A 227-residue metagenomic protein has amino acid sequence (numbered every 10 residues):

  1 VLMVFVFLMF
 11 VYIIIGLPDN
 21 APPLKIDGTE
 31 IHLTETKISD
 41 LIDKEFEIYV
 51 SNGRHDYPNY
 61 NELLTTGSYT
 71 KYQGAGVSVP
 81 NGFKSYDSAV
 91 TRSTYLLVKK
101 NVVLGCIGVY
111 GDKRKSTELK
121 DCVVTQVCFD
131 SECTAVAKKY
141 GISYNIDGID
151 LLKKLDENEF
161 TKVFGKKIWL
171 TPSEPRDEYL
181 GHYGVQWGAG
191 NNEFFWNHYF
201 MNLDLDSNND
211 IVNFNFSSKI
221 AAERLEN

Functional and structural regions predicted by a protein language model:
V1-L2, N209: Charged, low-complexity intrinsically disordered tails and linkers
L2-I15: Hydrophobic membrane-insertion alpha-helices, especially the h-region of bacterial N-terminal signal peptides
M9-V11, T34, G188-N191: Intrinsically disordered, low-complexity segments enriched in polar/charged residues with Gly/Pro, especially when
I13-H32: Ser/Thr/Pro/Gly-rich low-complexity linker/stalk segments immediately outside membranes or between
I26-D40, K44-I48, E157: Extracytoplasmic Gram-positive cell-surface binding/anchoring modules and repeats
D43-S131, S143-N227: A cross-family detector of function-defining hotspots
